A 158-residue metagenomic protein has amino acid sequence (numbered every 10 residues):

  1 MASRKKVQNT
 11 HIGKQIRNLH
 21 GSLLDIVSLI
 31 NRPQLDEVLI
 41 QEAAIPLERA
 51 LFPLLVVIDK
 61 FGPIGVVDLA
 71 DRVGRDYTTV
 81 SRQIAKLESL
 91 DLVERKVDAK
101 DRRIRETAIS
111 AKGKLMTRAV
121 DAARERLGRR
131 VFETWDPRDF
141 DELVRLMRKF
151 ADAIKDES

Functional and structural regions predicted by a protein language model:
M1-R49: N-terminal leader segment of winged-helix/HTH proteins
S3, A85-E142: Charged, amphipathic alpha-helical coiled-coil/dimerization segments
N9, D59, A70, R130-E133: Short, flexible active-site loop motifs that bind/organize anionic cofactors or intermediates
T10, R82-Q83: Intrinsically disordered and other compositionally biased segments
H11-K14, N18-L19, I26, R118-S158: Terminal interaction helix/tail motif
S28, R32-L35, S89, E133 (+1 more regions): Regular, well-ordered alpha-helical segments
R32-T79, E106, D152, S158: N-terminal helix-turn-helix DNA-binding core of bacterial DNA-binding proteins
L55, I84-A85: Short, hydrophobic-biased segments on the C-terminal half of alpha helices that form "recognition helices"
